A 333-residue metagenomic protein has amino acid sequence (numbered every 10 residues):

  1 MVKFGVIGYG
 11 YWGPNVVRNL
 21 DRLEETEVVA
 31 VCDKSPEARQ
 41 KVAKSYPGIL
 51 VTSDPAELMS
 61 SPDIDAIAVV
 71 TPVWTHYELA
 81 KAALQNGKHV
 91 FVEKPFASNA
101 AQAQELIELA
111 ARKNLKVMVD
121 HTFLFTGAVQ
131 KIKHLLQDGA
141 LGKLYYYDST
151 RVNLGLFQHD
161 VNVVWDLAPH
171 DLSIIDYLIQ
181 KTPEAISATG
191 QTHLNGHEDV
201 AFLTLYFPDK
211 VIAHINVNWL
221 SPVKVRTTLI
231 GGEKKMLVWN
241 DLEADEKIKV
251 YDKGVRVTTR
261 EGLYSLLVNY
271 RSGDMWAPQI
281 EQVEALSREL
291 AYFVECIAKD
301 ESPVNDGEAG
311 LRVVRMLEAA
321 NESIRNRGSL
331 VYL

Functional and structural regions predicted by a protein language model:
M1-Y46, A285: N-terminal Rossmann-like dinucleotide-binding module
V16, Y46-L109: Beta-loop-alpha module in the N-terminal Rossmann-like domain of NAD(P)-dependent dehydrogenases, especially those
S53, V92, V117-V119, D148 (+1 more regions): Hydrophobic residues in well-ordered beta-strands that form the structural core
A66-T71, P278, R288, Y292-L333: C-terminal helix-rich "cap/oligomerization" subdomain common to oxidoreductases
G87, N114, G139, K210 (+2 more regions): Glycine-centered short loops/turns at secondary-structure junctions
A97-Q158: A contiguous active-site-proximal alpha/beta segment in oxidoreductase catalytic domains
L154-V223, L229, E243, E308: Rossmann-like dinucleotide-binding domain that binds NAD(P)(H)
Q191-H193, V211-R288: NAD(P)-dinucleotide binding in Rossmann-like oxidoreductases
